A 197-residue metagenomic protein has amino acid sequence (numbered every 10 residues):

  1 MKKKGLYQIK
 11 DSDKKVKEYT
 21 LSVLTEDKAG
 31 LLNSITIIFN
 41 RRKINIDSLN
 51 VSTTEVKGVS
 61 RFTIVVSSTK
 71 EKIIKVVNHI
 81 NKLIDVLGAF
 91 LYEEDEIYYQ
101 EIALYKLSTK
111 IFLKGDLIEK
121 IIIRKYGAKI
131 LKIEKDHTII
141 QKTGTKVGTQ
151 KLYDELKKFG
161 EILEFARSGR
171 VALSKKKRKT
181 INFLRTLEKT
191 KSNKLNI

Functional and structural regions predicted by a protein language model:
M1-T20, L24-V59, K70-I197: Long, contiguous binding/interaction regions
I64-S67: Amphipathic, charged alpha-helical scaffolds that flank and support histidine-based chemistry in signaling
